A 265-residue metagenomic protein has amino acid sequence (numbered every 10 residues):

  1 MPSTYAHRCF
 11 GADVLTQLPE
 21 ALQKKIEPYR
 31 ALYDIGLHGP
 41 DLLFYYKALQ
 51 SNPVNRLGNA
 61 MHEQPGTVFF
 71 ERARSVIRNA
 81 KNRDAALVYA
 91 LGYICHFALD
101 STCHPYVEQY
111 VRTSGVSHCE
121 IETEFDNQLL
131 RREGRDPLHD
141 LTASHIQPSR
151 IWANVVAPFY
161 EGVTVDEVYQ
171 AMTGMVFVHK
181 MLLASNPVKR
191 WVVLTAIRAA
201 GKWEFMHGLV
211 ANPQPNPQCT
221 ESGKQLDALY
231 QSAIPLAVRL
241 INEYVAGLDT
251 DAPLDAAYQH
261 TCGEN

Functional and structural regions predicted by a protein language model:
M1-A90, I94-N265: N-terminal leader/auxiliary helical segments
